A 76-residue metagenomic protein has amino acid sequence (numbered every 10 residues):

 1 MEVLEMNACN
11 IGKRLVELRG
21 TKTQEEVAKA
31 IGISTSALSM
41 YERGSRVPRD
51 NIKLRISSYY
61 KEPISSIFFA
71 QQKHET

Functional and structural regions predicted by a protein language model:
M1-T21: A short, Lys/Arg-rich alpha-helix, primarily the initiator
K13, E17, M40, S58 (+1 more regions): DNA-binding alpha-helical recognition surfaces that contact promoter or target DNA
V16, E25, L54: Active-site phosphate/pyrophosphate- and oxyanion-stabilizing loops and adjacent acidic/basic residues in soluble
T21-M40: Short alpha-helical DNA-recognition segment
G32, R43-S45, Q72: Residue-level detection of the helix-turn-helix DNA-binding "recognition helix"
S34-A37, R49, P63: Short coil turns linking two alpha-helices in DNA-binding domains
N51-S66: DNA major-groove recognition helix of helix-turn-helix/homeodomain DNA-binding modules
S66-T76: Short amphipathic recognition helices of helix-turn-helix/homeodomain-type DNA-binding modules
